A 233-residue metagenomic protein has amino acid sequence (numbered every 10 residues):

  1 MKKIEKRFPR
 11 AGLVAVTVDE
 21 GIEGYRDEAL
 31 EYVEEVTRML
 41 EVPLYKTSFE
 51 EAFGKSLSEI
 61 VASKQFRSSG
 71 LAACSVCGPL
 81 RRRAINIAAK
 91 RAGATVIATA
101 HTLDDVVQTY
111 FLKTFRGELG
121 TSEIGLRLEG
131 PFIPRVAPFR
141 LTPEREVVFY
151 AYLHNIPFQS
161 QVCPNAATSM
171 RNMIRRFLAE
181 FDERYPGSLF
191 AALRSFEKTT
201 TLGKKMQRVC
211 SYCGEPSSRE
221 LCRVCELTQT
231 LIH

Functional and structural regions predicted by a protein language model:
M1-I124, E129, E144-H154, C222: ATP-dependent adenylation/nucleotidyltransferase module used to activate substrates
G12-V14, T37, G120-H233: ATP/NTP-dependent adenylation/nucleotidyl-transfer catalytic domains that generate, transfer, or process NMP-activated
